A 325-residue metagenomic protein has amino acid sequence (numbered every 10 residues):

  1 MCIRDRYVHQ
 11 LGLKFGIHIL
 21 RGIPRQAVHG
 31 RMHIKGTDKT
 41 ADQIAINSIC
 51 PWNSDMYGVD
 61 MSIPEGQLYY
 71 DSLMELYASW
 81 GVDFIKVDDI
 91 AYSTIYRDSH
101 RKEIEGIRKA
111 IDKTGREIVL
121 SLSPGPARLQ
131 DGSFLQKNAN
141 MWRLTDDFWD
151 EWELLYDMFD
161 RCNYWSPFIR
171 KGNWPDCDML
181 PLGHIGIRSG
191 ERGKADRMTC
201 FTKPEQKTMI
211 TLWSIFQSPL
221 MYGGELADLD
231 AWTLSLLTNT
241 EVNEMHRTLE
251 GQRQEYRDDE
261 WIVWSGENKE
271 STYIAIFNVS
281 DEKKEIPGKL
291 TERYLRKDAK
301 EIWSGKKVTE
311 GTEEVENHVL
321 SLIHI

Functional and structural regions predicted by a protein language model:
M1-D5, I323-I325: Conserved small/polar residues in nucleotide/adenosyl-binding loops
G16-V28, R108, D112-L129: Aromatic-lined carbohydrate-recognition surfaces of secreted/lumenal glycan-active proteins
G22-W80: Active-site-adjacent "subsite" loops/lids of carbohydrate-active enzymes
K39, I44-N47, M61-S62, L68 (+2 more regions): Glycan-recognition surfaces
K207, W213-F216, M221-G223, Y256-Y294: Carbohydrate-binding surface patches
T208-Q254: Catalytic cores of secreted or luminal carbohydrate-active enzymes
T291-G305: Solvent-exposed beta-hairpin/edge-strand motifs
E310-I323: C-terminal beta-strand-rich structural cap/linker in extracellular carbohydrate-active enzymes
